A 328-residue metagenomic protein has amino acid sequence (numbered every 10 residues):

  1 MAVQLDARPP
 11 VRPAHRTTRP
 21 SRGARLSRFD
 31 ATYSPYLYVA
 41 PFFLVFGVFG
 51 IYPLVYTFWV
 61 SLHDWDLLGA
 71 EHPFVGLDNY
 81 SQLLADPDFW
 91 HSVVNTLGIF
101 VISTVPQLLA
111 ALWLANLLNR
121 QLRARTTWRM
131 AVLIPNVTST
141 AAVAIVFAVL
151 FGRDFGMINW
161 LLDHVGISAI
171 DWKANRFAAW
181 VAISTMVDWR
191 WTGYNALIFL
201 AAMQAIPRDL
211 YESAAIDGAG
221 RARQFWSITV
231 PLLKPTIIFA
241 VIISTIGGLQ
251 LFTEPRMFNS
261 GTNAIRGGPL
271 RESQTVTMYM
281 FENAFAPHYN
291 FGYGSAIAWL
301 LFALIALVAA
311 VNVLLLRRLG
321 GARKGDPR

Functional and structural regions predicted by a protein language model:
M1-R19, R328: Short, intrinsically disordered terminal tails adjacent to the first/last structured region
Q4-A7, V11, R25, G166 (+1 more regions): Acidic/proline-rich low-complexity IDRs
T18-S21, M278: Short, charged N-terminal extramembrane segments
R22-S27, A31: Cytosolic juxtamembrane amphipathic/interface segments immediately preceding and feeding into a transmembrane helix
A31-R328: A structural signal for multi-pass alpha-helical bundles of membrane permease subunits that mediate small-molecule
